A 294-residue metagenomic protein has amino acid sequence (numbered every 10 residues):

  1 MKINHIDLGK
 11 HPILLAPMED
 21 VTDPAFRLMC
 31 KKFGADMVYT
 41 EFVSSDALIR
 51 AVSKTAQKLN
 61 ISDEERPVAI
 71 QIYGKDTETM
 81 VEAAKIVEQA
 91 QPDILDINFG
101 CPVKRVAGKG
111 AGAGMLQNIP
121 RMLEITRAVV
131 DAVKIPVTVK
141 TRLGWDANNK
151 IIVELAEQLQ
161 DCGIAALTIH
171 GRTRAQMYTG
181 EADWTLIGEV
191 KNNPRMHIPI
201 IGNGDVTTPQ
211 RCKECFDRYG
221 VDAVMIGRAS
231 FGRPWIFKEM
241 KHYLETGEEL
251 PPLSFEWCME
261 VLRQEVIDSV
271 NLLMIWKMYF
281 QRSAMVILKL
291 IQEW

Functional and structural regions predicted by a protein language model:
M1-N4, G9, M18-D93: Glycine-rich, positively charged N-terminal anion/phosphate-binding segment
M1-N4, G9-I13, E19, P24-A25 (+7 more regions): Alpha/beta catalytic cores of nucleotide-metabolism and tRNA/nucleoside-modifying enzymes
I3, I13-A16, V38, V43-S44 (+6 more regions): Residue-level signal for pocket-adjacent positions within structured domains
I13-A16, V38-T40, V68-I72, L95 (+4 more regions): Hydrophobic faces of well-ordered beta-strands that scaffold small-molecule active sites in alpha/beta enzyme cores
M18-D20, V43-S45, Y73-K75, G100-P102 (+4 more regions): Active-site beta-loop-alpha junctions enriched in small/polar residues
K32, E78-A111, I119-I200, E214: Alpha/beta enzyme core
A47, K104, R233: Short glycine-rich, flexible loops that bind phosphorylated cofactors or substrates
L116: Aromatic- and acidic-residue-enriched carbohydrate-binding clefts of CAZyme catalytic domains
